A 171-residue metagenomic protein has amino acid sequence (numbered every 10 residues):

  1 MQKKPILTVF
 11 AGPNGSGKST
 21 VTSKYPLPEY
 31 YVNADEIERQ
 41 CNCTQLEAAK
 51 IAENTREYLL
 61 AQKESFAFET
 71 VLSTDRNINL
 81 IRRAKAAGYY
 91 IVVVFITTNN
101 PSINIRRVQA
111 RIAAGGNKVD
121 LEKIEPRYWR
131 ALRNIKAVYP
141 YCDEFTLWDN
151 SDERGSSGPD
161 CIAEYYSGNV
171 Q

Functional and structural regions predicted by a protein language model:
M1-K4, L59-L60: Phosphate-binding P-loop
L7-V9: Short hydrophobic/aromatic beta-strand immediately N-terminal to the Walker A/P-loop
P13-N14: The conserved Walker
G17: Conserved glycine(s) of the Walker
T20-F66: Conserved substrate/cofactor phosphate-moiety recognition/catalytic segment in nucleotide-dependent phosphotransferases
N33, T70, F95-T97: Residue-level recognition of beta-strand->loop/alpha-helix junctions
D75-R154: Replace "adjacent to P-loop NTPase cores in ATP/GTP-dependent enzymes" with "adjacent to NTP-binding cores
E144-Q171: C-terminal accessory "lid"/substrate-recognition subdomains
